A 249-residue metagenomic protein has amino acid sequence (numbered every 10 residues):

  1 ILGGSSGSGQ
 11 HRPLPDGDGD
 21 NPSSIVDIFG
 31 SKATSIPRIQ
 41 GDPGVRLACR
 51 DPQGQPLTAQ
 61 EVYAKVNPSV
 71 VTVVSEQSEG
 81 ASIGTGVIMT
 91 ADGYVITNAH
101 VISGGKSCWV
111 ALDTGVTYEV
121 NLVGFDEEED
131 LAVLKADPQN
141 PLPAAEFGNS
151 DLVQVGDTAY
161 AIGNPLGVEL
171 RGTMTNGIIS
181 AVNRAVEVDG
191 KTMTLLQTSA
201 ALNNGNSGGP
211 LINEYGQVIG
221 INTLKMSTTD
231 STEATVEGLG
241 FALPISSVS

Functional and structural regions predicted by a protein language model:
I1-G3: Hydrophobic membrane-insertion alpha-helices, especially the h-region of bacterial N-terminal signal peptides
S6, P37, P68-V73, G86 (+10 more regions): Terminal peptide-recognition signature
S6-T85, S107, S249: N-terminal activation segment of mature serine protease catalytic domains
G9, Q77-S82, S103-C108, L142 (+3 more regions): Active-site loop architecture of trypsin-fold serine endopeptidases
S24, Q53-E61, V74-Y94, W109 (+6 more regions): A conserved glycine-rich beta-strand in the N-terminal activation segment of trypsin-fold
E61-V62, N121-V123, N140-V168, L243: Active-site substrate-binding loop(s) of clan PA
M89-T90, I102-S103, F147, V153 (+1 more regions): Short, well-ordered loop/turn sites that connect or cap secondary structure elements
T90-D92, I96-D130, A136-P141: Catalytic-histidine neighborhood of serine endopeptidases, predominantly the chymotrypsin-like S1/PA family
